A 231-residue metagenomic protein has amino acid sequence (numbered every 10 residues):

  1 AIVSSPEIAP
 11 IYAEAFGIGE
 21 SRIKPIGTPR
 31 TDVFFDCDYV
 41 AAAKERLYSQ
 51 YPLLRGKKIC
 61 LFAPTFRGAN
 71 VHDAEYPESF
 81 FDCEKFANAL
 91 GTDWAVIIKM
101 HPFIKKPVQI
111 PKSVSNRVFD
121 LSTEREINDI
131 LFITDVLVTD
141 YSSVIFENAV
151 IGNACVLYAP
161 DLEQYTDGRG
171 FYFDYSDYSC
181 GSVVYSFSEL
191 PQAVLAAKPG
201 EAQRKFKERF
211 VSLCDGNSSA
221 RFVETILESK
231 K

Functional and structural regions predicted by a protein language model:
A1, L137-V138, C155: Short, well-ordered beta-strand core segments
A1-A41: Active-site-proximal region of nucleotide-activated glycan assembly enzymes, centered on histidine/acidic-rich loops
S4-E7, M100-P102, Y141, S186: Helix N-cap/beta->alpha junction signal
A9, E20, D93-W94, S115 (+2 more regions): Short, well-ordered alpha-helix to beta-strand connector turns
G19-E20, P111-N116, S143-F210: Catalytic binding pocket for nucleotide-activated donors in carbohydrate/polymer assembly enzymes
I23, P29-I110, V184: Conserved catalytic-core segment of nucleotide-activated headgroup transferases in glycan assembly
I97, P102-F146: Donor nucleotide-activated moiety binding/catalytic core segment of transferases that use nucleotide-activated donors
D215-K231: C-terminal alpha-helical cap of glycosyltransferases
